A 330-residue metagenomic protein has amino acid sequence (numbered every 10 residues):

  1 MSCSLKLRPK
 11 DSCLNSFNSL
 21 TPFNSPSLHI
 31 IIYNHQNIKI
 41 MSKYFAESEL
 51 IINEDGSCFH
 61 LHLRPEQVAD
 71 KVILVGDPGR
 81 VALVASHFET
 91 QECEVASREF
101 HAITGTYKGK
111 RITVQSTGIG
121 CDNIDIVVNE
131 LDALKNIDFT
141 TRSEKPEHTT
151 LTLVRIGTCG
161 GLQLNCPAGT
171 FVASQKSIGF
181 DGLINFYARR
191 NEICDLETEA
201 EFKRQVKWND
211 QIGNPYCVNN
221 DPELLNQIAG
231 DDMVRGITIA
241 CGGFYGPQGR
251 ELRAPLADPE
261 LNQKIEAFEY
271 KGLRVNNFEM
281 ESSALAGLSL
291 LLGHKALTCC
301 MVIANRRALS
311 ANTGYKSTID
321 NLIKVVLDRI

Functional and structural regions predicted by a protein language model:
L14, L20, H35-Q36: Short hydrophobic targeting helices and cationic amphipathic motifs that mediate membrane/organellar targeting
P26-I40: Short, Lys/Arg-enriched N-terminal segments with co-localized hydrophobic residues within the first ~10-30 amino acids
S42-Y216: Metabolite-binding pocket within alpha/beta catalytic cores that recognizes anionic/polar moieties
G160, S177, I239-G246, A284 (+1 more regions): Glycine-rich beta-alpha junction loops
T198-Y270: Active-site rim beta-loop-alpha module in soluble metabolic enzymes
E279-C299: Short glycine-rich, acidic/polar surface loops and turns
N305-I330: His/Asp/Glu-rich mid-to-C-terminal helical/loop segments that flank catalytic regions of hydrolases
